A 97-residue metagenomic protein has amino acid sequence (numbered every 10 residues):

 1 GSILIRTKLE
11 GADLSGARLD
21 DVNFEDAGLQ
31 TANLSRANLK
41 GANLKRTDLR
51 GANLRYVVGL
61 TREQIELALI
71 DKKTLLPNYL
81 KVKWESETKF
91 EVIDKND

Functional and structural regions predicted by a protein language model:
G1-D97: Tandem repeat scaffolds
